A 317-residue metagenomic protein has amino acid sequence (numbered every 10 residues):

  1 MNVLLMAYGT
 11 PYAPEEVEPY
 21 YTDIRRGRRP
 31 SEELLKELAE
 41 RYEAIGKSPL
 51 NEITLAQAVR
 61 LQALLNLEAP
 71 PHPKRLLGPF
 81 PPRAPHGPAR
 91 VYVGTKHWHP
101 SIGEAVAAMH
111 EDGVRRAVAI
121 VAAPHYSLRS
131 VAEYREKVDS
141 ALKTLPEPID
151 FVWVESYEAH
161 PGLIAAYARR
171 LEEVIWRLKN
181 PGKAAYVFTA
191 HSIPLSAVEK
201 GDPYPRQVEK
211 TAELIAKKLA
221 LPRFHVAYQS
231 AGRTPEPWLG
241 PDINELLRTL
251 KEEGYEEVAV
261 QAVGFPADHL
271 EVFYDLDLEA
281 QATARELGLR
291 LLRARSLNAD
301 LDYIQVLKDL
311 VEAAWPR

Functional and structural regions predicted by a protein language model:
M1-R317: Active-site-proximal alpha-helix that buttresses catalytic centers in soluble enzyme cores
